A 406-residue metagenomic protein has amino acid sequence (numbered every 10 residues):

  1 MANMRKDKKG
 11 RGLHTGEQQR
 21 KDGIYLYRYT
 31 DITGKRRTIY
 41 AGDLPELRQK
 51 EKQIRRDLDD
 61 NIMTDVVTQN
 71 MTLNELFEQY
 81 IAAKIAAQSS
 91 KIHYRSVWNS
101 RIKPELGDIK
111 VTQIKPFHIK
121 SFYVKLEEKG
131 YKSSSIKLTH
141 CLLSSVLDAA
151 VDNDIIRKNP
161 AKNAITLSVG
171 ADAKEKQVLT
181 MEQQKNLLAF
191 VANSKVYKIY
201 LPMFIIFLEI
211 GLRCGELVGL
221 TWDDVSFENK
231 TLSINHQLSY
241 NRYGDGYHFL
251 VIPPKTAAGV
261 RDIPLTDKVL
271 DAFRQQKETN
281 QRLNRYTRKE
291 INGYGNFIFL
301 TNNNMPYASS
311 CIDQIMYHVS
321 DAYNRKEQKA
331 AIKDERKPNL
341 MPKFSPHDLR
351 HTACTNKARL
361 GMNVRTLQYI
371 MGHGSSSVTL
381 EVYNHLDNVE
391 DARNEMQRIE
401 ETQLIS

Functional and structural regions predicted by a protein language model:
M1-M71, E75-A83, S96, S121-V124 (+5 more regions): Basic/aromatic DNA-contact patch characteristic of tyrosine site-specific recombinases
D31, R36-L44, Q69, E78-P160 (+4 more regions): N-terminal core-binding DNA-recognition domain of tyrosine site-specific recombinases/integrases
I39, D43, A173, T231-S233 (+2 more regions): C-terminal catalytic core of Y-nucleophile DNA break-rejoin enzymes
K129, A189-Y200, I263, T279-K289 (+3 more regions): Short, basic (Lys/Arg/His-rich) helix/loop patches that form interaction surfaces in the mid-to-C-terminal regions
K137-T139, D152, I156, K162-L220 (+4 more regions): Basic, Lys/Arg- and aromatic-enriched nucleic-acid-binding interface segment
G170, V178, L238-Y240, M371-Q397: Catalytic-site neighborhood detector that most strongly recognizes the C-terminal catalytic loop/helix of tyrosine
D224-T231, M362-V382: Short, polar N-cap/turn motifs at the start of nucleic acid-interacting alpha helices
N229, Y240-R242, Y247-V260, D267-V269 (+2 more regions): C-terminal secondary-structure termini that scaffold catalytic or DNA-interacting sites
